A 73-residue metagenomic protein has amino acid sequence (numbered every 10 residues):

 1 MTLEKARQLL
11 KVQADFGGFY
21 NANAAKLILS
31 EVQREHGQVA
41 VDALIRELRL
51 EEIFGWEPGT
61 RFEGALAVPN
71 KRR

Functional and structural regions predicted by a protein language model:
M1-E31, N70-R73: N-terminal acidic leader/helix
Y20-E57: Amphipathic alpha-helical packing elements
E52-R73: Charged low-complexity stretches with an acidic bias
